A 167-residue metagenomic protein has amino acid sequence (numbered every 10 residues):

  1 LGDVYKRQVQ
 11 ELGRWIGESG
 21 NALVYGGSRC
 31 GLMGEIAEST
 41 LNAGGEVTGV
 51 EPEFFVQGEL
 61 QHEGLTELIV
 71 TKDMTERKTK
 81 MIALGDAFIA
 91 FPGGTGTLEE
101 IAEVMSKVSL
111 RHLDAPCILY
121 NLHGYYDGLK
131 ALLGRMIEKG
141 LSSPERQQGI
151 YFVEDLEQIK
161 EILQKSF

Functional and structural regions predicted by a protein language model:
L1-Y5: Short, small-residue-biased leader/transition segments that mark boundaries at the very start of proteins
E11-N21: A short, Lys/Arg-enriched amphipathic alpha-helix followed by its capping loop at the start of a domain
G20, L65-T66, G85: Short, well-ordered alpha-helix to beta-strand connector turns
Y25-M74: Glycine-rich, small/polar surface segments that engage phosphate groups of diverse ligands
E51, F91, V108-A131, P144-R146: Short, acidic/small-residue loops that bind anionic groups at enzyme active sites
V56-V70, L110, D127-L141: Active-site-proximal loop->helix
E76-R111, I118: Active-site/ligand-binding-proximal alpha/beta "capping" segment
A83, A87, E138-F167: A charged, well-structured terminal subsegment
